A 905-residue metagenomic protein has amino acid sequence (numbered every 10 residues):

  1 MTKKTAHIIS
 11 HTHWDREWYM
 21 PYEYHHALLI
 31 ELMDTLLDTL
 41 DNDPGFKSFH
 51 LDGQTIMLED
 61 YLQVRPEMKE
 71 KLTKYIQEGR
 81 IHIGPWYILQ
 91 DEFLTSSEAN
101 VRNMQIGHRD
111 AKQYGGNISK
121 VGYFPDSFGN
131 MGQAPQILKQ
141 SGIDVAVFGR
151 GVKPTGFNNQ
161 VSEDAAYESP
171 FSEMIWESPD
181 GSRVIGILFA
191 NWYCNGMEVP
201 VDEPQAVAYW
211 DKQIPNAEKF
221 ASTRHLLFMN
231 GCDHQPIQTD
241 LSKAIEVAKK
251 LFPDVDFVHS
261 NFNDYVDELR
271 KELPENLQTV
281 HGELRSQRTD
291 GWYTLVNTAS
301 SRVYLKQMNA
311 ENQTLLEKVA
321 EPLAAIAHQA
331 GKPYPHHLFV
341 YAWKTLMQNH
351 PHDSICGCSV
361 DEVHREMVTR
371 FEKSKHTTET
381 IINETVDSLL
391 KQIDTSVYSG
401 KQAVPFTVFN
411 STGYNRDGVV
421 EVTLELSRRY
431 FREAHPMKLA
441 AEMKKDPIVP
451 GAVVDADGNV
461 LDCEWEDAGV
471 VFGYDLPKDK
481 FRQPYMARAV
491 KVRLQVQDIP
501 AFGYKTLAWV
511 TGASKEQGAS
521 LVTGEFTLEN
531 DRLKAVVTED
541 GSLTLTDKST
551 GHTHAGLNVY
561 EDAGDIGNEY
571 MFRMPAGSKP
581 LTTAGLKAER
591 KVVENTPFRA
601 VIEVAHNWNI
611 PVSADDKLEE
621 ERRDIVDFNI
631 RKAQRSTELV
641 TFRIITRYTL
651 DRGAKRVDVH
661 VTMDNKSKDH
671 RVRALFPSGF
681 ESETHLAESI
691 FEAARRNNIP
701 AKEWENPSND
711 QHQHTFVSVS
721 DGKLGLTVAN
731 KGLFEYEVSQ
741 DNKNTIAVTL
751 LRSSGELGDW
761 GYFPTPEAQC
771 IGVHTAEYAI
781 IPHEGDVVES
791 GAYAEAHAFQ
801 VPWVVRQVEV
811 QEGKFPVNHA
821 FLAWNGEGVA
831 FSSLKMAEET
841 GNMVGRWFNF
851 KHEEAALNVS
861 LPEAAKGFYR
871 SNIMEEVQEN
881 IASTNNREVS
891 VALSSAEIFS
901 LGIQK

Functional and structural regions predicted by a protein language model:
M1-E98, R102-N103, D110-Y114, Q140 (+4 more regions): N-terminal catalytic cores of secreted or lumenal carbohydrate-active enzymes
H7-S10, S48-G53, Q77-F93, Y114-D126 (+4 more regions): Core alpha/beta catalytic barrel or barrel-like domain that forms the active/cofactor pocket in diverse metabolic
I8-I9, H13-Y19, Y24, P179-D394 (+5 more regions): Catalytic grooves of carbohydrate-active enzymes
D15-L28, D52-Y61, P85-N100, N117-F128 (+3 more regions): The substrate-binding groove and active-site-proximal loops of carbohydrate-active enzymes, especially glycoside
G53-L58, L89-E92, K120-G129, V152 (+6 more regions): Conserved short loop/turn motifs at secondary-structure junctions
E70-R80, M131-M197: Surface-exposed loop and adjacent secondary-structure segments within mature catalytic domains
V101-Q140, K212-L227: CE4/NodB-like, metal-dependent polysaccharide N-deacetylase domain that modifies extracellular/periplasmic N-acetylated
A134-K139, V145-G151, S172, L188 (+8 more regions): C-terminal (or distal) subdomains of carbohydrate-active enzymes
